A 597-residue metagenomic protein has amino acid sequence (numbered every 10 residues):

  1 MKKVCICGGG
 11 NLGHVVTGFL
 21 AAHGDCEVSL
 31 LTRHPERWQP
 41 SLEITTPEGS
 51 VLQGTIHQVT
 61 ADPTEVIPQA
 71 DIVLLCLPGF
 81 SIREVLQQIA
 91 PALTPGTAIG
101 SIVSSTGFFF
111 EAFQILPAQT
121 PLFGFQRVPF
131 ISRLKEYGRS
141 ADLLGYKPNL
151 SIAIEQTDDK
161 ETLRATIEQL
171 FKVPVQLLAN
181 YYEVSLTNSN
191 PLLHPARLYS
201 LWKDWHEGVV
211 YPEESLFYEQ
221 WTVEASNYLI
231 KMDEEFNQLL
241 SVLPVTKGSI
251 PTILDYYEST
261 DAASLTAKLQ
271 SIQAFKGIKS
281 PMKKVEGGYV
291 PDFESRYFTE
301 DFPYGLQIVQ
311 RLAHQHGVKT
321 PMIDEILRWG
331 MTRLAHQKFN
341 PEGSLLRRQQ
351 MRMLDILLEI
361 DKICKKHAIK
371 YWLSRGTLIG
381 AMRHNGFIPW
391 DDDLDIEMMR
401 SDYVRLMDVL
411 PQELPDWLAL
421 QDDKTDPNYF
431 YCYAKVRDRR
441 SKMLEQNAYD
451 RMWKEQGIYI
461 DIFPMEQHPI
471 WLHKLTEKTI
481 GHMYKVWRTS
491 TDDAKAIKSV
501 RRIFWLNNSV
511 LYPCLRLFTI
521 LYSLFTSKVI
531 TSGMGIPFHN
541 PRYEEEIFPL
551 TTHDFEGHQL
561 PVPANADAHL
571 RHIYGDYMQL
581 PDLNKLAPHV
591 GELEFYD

Functional and structural regions predicted by a protein language model:
M1-V51: NAD(P)+-binding Rossmann beta1-loop-alpha1 motif at the extreme N-terminus of oxidoreductases
T55-Q69, Q176: Short acidic low-complexity segments
L75, G79-A141: Rossmann-like NAD(P)(H) cofactor-binding subdomain of soluble oxidoreductases
F125-Q126, L170-T187, G343-K365, L410-I470 (+2 more regions): Conserved catalytic core of two-metal-ion nucleotidyltransferases
Q126-V173, S441-Y449, Y459-M465: Internal, well-ordered alpha/beta segment that forms a basic, Gly-enriched binding/recognition surface
S151-D255: Active-site-lining helix/loop region of Rossmann-like oxidoreductase modules
P212, E219, V223-L345: NAD(P)-dependent Rossmann-like dehydrogenase/reductase catalytic/cofactor-binding core
D361-L394, Y403-V404, H572-I573: Active-site nucleotide-donor binding segment shared across nucleotidyl transfer reactions
